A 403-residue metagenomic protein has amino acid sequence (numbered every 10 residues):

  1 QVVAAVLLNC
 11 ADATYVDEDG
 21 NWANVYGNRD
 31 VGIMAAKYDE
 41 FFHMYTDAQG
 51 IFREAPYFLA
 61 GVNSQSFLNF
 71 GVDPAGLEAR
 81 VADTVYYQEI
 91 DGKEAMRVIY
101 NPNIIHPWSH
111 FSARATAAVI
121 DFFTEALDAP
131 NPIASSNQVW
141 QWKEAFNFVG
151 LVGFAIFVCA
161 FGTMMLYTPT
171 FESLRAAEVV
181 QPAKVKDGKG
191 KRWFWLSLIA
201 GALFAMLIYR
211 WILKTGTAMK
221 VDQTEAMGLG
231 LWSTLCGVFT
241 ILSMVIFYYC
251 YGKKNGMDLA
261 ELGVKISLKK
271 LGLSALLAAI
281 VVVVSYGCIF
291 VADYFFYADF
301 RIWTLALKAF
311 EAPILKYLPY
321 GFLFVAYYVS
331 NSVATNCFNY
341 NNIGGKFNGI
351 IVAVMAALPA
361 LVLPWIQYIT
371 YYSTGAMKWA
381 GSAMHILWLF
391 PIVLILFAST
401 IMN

Functional and structural regions predicted by a protein language model:
Q1-V139: Soluble extramembrane regions of membrane proteins in the secretory/endomembrane system
P107, F111, V149, G153 (+1 more regions): Conserved aromatic-histidine-acidic binding/catalytic patches
A113-T116, A155, L396: A generic "functional-site adjacency" signal
A126-I133, V152-A155, C159, T168 (+4 more regions): Short secondary-structure junctions and interdomain/linker hinges
N137-L151: Juxtamembrane/start-of-transmembrane alpha-helix segments at the extracytoplasmic/lumenal side of membrane anchors
V152-I199: Juxtamembrane interface at the cytosolic side of transmembrane helices
R192-N403: Alpha-helical transmembrane segments of integral membrane proteins
